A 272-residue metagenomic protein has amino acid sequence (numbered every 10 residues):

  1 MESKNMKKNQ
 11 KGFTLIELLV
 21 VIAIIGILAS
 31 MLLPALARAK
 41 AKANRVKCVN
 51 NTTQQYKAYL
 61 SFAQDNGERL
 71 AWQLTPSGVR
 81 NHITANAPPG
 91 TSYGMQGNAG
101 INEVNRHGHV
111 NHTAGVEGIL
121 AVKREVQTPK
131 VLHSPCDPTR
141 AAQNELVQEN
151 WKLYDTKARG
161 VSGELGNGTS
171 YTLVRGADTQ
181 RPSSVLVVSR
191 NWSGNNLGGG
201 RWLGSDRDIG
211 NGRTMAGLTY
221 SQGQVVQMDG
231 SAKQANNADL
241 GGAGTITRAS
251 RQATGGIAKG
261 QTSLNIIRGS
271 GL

Functional and structural regions predicted by a protein language model:
E2-T53: Amphipathic alpha-helical segments typified by the pilin-like N-terminal helix that continues immediately C-terminal
V46-L272: Short, well-structured segments within or immediately adjacent to enzyme catalytic domains that line ligand-binding
